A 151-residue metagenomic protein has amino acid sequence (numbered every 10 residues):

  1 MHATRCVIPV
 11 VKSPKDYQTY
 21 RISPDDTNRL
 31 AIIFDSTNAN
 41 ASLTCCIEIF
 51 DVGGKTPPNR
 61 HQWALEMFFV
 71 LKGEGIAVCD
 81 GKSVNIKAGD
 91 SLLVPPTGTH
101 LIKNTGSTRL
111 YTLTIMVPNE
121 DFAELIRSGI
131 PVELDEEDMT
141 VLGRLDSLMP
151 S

Functional and structural regions predicted by a protein language model:
M1-L43, R127-S151: A short, N-terminal "cap"/entry segment at the start of jelly-roll beta-barrel domains of the cupin/DSBH fold
D26, W63-A64, K82, G98-T99 (+2 more regions): A generic "binding-loop/recognition-motif" signal
I32, C46-H61: Conserved short histidine dyad/triad with adjacent acidic residue
I47-E48, L93, T108-E124: A short hydrophobic beta-strand segment most commonly corresponding to one strand of the jelly-roll/cupin
E48, E74, K82-V84: Well-ordered beta-strand scaffold positions
P57-N59, A77-V78, V94, H100-G106: Short beta-strand His + acidic residue motifs that chelate non-heme Fe in jelly-roll/DSBH and cupin folds
W63-E66, V70-G75, D80: Glycine- and acidic-residue-biased ligand/ion/polar-headgroup-sensing regions
G81-P96: Short acidic-glycine-tyrosine-enriched beta hairpin
